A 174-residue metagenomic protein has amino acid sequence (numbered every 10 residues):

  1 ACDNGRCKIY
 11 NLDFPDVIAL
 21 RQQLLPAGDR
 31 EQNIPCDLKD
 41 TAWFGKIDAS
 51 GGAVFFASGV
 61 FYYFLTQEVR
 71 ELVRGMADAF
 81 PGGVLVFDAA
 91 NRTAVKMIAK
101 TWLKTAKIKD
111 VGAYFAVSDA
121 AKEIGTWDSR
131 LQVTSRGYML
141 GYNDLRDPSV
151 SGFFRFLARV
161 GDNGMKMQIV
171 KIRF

Functional and structural regions predicted by a protein language model:
A1-F174: Alpha-helical subdomain
